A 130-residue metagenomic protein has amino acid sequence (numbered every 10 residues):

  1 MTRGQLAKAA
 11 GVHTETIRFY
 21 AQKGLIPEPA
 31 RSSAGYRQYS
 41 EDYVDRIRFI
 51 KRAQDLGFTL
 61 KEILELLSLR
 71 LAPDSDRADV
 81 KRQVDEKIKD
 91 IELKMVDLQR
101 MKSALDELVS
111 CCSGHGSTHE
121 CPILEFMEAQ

Functional and structural regions predicted by a protein language model:
T2-K8, P27-A30, E41-Q130: Arg/Lys-rich, alpha-helical DNA-contact motif
R3-L6, H13-T16, S33: Short glycine/proline-centered loop/turn elements that form peptide/ligand docking sites
Y20, Y39: Conserved active-site tyrosine of GNAT-family acetyltransferases
G24: Glycine-centered, phosphate/nucleic-acid-interacting loop/turn motifs that mediate DNA/RNA or nucleotide
Y36: Conserved catalytic core of two-component sensor histidine kinases, primarily the HATPase_c ATP-binding
